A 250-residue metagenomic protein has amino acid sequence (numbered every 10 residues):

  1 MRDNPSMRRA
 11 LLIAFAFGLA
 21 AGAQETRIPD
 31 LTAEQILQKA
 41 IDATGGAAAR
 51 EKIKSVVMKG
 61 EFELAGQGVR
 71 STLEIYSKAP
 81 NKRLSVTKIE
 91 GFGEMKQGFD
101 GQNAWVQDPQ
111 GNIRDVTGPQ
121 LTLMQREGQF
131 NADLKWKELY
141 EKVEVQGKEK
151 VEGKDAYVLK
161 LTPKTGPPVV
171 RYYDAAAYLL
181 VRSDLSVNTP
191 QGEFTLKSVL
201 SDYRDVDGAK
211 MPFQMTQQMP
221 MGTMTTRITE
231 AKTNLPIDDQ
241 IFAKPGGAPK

Functional and structural regions predicted by a protein language model:
M1-L12: Bacterial N-terminal signal peptides that target proteins for export
A14-A23: Hydrophobic h-region of N-terminal signal peptides that target proteins for export in Gram-negative bacteria
A23, K88-E90, K154-G247: Gly/Pro-enriched, hydrophobic low-complexity segments that function as extracytoplasmic propeptides/linkers
R27-P29, E34-N112, Y140-V145, P163: N-terminal mature ectodomain segment of secretory-pathway/periplasmic proteins
S71-Y76, Q97-G101, R114-L121, Y173 (+2 more regions): Short amphipathic beta-strand/extended segments with alternating polar/hydrophobic composition
S77, G147-K150, D202-D205: Short, low-complexity Ser/Thr-rich regulatory SLiMs
W105-A132: Acidic/charged, solvent-exposed loop-and-adjacent secondary-structure segments enriched in E/D, K/R, S/T, and G/P
L123-V158, L179-R182: Short, conserved active-site entrance elements at the starts or edges of catalytic domains
